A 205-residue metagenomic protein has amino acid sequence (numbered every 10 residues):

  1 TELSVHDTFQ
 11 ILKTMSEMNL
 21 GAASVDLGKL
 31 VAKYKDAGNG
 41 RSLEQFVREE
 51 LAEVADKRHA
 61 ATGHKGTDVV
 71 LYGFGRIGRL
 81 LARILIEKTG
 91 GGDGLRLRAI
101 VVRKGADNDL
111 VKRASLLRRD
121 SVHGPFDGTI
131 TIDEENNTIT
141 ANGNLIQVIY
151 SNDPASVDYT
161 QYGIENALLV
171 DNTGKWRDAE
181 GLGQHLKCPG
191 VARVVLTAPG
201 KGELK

Functional and structural regions predicted by a protein language model:
T1-K205: N-terminal Rossmann-like NAD(P) cofactor-binding subdomain of oxidoreductases, focused on the glycine-rich
